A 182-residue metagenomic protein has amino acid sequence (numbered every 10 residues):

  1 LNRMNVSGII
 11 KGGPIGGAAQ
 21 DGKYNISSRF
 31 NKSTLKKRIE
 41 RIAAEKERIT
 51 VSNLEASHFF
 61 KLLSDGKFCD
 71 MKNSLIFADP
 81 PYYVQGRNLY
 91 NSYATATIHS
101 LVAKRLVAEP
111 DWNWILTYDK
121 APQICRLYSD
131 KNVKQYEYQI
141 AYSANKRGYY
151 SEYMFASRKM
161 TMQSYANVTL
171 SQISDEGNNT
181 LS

Functional and structural regions predicted by a protein language model:
L1-F77, P81-N88: SAM-dependent nucleic-acid methyltransferase catalytic core
Y24, F77, Y82-Y83, Y90-Y93 (+3 more regions): Aromatic side chains
F68-M71, L75, Y83-W112: SAM-dependent methyltransferase catalytic-core segment centered on the flexible catalytic loop and adjoining short
T95-S182: Long, positively charged, glycine-interspersed low-complexity recognition regions
